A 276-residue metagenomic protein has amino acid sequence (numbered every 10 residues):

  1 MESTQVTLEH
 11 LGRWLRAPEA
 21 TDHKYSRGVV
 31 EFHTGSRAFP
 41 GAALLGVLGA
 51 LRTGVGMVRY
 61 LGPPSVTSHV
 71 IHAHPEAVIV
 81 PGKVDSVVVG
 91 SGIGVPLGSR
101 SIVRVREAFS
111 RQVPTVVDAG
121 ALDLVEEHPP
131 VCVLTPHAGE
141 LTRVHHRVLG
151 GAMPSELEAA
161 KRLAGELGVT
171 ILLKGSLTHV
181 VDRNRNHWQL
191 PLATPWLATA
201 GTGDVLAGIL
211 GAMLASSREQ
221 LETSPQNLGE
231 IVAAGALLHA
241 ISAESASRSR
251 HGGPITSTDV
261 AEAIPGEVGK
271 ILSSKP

Functional and structural regions predicted by a protein language model:
M1-A119, D123-P130, A138, R143-P276: Small-residue (G/A/S/T)-rich helix-start motifs and N-terminal tracts that mark the onset
T135: Active-site loop and adjoining helix of the penicillin-binding protein/serine DD-peptidase-beta-lactamase fold
